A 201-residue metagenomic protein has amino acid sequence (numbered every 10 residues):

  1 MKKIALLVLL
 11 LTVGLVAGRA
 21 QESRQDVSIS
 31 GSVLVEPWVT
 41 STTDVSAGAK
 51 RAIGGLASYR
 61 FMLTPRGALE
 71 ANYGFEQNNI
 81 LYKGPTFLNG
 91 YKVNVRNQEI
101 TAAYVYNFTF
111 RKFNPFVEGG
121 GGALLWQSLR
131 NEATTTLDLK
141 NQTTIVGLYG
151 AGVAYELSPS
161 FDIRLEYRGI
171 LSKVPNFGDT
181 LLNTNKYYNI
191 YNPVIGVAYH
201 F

Functional and structural regions predicted by a protein language model:
M1-R24: Cleavable N-terminal export/targeting peptides
L11-V16, D26, A68-E70, V146-L148 (+2 more regions): A broad helix-preferring feature
E22, S58-A133, Y155-L157, Y188-F201: Gram-negative (and chloroplast) outer-membrane scaffold detector with strong preference for beta-barrel transmembrane
S28-L34, N72-G74, E118-G122, E166-R168: Transmembrane beta-strands of outer-membrane beta-barrel proteins
V33-L56, Q142-T143: Surface-exposed strand-loop-strand hairpins of Gram-negative outer-membrane beta-barrel proteins
V39-S46, L81-L88, Q127-T136, P175-L182: Outer-membrane beta-barrel translocator domains and adjoining extracellular loop/strand segments of Gram-negative
A47-A52, K92-E99, N141-V146, N185-N189: Short sequence motifs at beta-strands and strand-loop junctions characteristic of Gram-negative outer-membrane
W126-G169: A charged, solvent-exposed segment within the mature domains of Sec-exported extracytoplasmic proteins
